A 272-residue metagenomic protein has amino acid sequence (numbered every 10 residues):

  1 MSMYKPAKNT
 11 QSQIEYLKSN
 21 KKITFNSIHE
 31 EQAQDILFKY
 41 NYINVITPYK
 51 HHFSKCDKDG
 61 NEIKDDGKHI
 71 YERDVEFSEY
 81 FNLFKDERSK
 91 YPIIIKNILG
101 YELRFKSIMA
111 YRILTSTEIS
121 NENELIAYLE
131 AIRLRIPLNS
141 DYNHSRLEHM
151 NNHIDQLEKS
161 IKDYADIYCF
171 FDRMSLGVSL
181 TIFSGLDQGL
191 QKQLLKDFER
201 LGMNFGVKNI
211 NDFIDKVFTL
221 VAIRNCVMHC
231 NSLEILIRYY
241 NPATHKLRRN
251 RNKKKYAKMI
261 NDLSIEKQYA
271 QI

Functional and structural regions predicted by a protein language model:
M1-A222, E234-I272: Extended intrinsically disordered or low-complexity regions, especially N/C-terminal cytosolic tails and loops, rather
C230: Acidic/aromatic/glycine-rich contiguous surface patches that form carbohydrate-binding/processing clefts and analogous
